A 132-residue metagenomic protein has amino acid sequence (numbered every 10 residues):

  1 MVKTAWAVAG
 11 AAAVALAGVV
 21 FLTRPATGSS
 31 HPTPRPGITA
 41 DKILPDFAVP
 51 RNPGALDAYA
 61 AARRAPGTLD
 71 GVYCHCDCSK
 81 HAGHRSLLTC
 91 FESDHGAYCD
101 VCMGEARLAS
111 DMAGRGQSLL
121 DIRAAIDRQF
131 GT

Functional and structural regions predicted by a protein language model:
M1-R63, S110-T132: Secretory/periplasmic and organellar redox-cofactor proteins
A55-G67, D77-C78, S86-C90: Short, intrinsically disordered, charge-biased short linear motifs at domain edges
V72-A109: Short, thiol/selenol-centered motifs that function as redox-active sites or metal-ligating centers
